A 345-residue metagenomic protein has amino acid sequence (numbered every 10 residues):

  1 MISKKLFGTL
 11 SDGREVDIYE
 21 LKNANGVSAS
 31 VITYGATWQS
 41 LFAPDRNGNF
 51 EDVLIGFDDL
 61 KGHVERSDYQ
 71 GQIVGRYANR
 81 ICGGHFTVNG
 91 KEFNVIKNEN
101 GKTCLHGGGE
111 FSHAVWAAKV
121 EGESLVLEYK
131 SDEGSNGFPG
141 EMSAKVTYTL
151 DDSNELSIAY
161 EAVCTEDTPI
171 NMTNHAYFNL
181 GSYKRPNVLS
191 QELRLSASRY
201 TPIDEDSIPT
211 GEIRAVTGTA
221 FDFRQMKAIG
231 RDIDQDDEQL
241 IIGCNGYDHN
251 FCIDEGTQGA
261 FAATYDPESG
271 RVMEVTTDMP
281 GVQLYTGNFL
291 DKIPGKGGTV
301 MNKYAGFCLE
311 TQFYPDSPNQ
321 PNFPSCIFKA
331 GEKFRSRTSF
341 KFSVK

Functional and structural regions predicted by a protein language model:
M1-K345: An exposed, glycine/acidic-rich loop-and-rim segment of catalytic or binding clefts
